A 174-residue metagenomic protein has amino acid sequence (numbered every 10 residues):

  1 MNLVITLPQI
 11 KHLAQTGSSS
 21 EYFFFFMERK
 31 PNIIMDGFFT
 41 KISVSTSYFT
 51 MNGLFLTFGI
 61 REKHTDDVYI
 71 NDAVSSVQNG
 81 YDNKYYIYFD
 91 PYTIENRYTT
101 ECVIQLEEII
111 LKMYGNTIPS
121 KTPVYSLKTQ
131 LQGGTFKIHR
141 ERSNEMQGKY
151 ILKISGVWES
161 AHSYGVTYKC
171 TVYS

Functional and structural regions predicted by a protein language model:
M1-T117, Y173: OB-fold ssDNA-binding interfaces and closely related basic DNA-contact patches used across DNA replication/repair
F55, Q147-K149, G165-T167: Broad gene-expression machinery/nucleic-acid interaction feature
Y81-R142, Q147-I154, H162: Fold-level signal for large, globular catalytic cores of enzyme and receptor domains
S155-S174: OB-fold single-stranded nucleic acid-binding module
